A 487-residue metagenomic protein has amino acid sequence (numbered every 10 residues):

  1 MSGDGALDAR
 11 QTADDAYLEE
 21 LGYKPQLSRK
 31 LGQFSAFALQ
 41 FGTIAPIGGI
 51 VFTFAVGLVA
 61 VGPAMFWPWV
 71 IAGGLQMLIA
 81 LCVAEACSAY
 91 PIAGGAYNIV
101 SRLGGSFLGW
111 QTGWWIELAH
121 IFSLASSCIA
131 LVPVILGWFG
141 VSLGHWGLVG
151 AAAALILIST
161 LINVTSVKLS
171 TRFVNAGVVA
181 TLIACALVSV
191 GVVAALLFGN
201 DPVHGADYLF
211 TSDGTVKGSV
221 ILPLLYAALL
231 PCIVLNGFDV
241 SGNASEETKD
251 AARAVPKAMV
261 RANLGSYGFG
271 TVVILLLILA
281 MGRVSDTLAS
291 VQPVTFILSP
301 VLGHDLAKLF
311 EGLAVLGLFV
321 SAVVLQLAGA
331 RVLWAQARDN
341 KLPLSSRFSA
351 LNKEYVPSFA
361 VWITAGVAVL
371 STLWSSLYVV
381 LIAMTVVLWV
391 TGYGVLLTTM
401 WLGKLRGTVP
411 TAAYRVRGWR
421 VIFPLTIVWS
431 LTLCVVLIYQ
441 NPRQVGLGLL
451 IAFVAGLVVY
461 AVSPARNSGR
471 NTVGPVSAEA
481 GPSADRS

Functional and structural regions predicted by a protein language model:
M1-F54, V59-A64, M77, L81 (+5 more regions): Membrane-interface "cap" regions at the ends of multi-pass membrane proteins
Q26, F66, S142-G147, A176-E311: Helix-loop-helix junctions that connect adjacent transmembrane segments in multi-pass membrane transporters
G49-H145, A151, A262-V272, V445-A455: Extracellular loop-to-transmembrane helix junctions
N98-I99, G105, G137-V141, F210-T215 (+2 more regions): TM-loop-TM module centered on a large, flexible mid-protein loop between adjacent transmembrane helices in multi-pass
S101, F107, C128-G150, A184 (+4 more regions): Helix-loop-helix connectors at the membrane interface of multi-pass transporters/channels
G147-H204, M259-N263, I382-V395, V421-L425 (+1 more regions): Membrane-interface loop-to-helix entry segments
F173-A176, S346-S358, Y393-P442, R470-V473: C-terminal membrane-solvent junction of multi-pass transporters and transport-like membrane proteins
A383-W389, G418-S487: A generic transmembrane alpha-helix motif of multi-pass inner-membrane proteins
